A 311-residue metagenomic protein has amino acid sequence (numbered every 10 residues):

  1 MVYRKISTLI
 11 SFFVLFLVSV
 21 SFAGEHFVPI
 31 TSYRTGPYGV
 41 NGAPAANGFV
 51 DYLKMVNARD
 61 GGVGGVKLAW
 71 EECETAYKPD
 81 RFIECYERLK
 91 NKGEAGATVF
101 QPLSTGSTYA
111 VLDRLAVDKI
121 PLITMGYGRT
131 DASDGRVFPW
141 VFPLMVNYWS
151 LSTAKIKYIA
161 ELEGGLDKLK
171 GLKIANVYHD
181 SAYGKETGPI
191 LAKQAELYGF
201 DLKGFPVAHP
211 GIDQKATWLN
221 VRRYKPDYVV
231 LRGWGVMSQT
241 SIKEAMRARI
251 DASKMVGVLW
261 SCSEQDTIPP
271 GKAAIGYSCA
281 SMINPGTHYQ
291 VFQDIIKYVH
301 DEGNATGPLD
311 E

Functional and structural regions predicted by a protein language model:
M1-I10: Bacterial N-terminal signal peptides that target proteins for export
I10-S19: Bacterial N-terminal signal peptides
E25-F27, V40-N47, R59-G135, L144 (+2 more regions): Beta-alpha junction/loop-to-helix N-cap segments that form part of ligand/metal-binding clefts
P37-F49, A182-T187: Glycine- and acidic-residue-enriched helix-capping/strand-helix junction motifs
N47-W70, G164-D167, E196-G199: Signal peptide-proximal N-terminal region of secreted/periplasmic/extracellular or secretory-lumen proteins
R81, D131, P139-R249, G286-Q293: Extracellular/periplasmic Venus flytrap/periplasmic-binding protein
L89-L103, P121-M125, K173-Y178, K203 (+4 more regions): Periplasmic-binding protein-like
A245-E311: Extracellular/periplasmic periplasmic-binding protein-like sensory domains
